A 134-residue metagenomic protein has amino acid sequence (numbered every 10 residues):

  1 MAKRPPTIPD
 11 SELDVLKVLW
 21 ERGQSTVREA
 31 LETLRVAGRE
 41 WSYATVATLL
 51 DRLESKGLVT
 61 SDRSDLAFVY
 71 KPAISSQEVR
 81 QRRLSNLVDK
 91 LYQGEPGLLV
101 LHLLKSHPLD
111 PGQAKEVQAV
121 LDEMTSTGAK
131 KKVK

Functional and structural regions predicted by a protein language model:
M1-V18, S75-V79, K134: Short alpha-helical segments that sit at the start of domains
P9, S64-R83: Short, cationic-aromatic polyanion-contact patches
V18-T26: Short capping segments at the starts of secondary-structure elements
S25-L34: Short acidic, hydrophobic short linear motifs in intrinsically disordered regions
A47-D51: Short, hydrophobic-biased segments on the C-terminal half of alpha helices that form "recognition helices"
G57: Glycine-centered, phosphate/nucleic-acid-interacting loop/turn motifs that mediate DNA/RNA or nucleotide
I74-V100: Conserved segment of winged-helix/HTH DNA-binding domains
R82, K105-K134: C-terminal regulatory/oligomerization modules of transcriptional regulators
